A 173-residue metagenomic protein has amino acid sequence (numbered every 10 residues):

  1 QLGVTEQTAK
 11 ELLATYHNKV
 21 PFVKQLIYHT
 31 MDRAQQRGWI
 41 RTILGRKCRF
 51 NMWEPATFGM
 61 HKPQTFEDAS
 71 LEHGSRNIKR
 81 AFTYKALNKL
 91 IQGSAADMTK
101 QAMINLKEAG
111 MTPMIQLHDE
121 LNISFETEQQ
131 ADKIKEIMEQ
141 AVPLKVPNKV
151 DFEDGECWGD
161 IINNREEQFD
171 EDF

Functional and structural regions predicted by a protein language model:
Q1-F173: Conserved catalytic core of nucleotide polymerization and phosphodiester-bond processing enzymes
